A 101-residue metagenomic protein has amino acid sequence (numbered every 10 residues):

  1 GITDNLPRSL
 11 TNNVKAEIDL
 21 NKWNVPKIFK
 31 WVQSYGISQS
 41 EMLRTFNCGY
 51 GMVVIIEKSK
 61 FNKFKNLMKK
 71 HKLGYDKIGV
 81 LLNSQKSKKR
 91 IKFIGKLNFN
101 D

Functional and structural regions predicted by a protein language model:
G1-D101: Glycine-/charge-enriched secondary-structure boundary and capping motifs
